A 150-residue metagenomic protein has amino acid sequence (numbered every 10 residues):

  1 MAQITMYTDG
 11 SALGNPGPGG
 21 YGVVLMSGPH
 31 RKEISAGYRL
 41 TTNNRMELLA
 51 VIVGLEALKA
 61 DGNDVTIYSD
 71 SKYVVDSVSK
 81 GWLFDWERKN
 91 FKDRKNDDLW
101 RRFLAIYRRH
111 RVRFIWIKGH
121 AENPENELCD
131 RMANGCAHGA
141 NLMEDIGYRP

Functional and structural regions predicted by a protein language model:
M1-R45, L49, V53-N63, R131 (+2 more regions): RNase H-like nuclease fold core
T8-P18, I52-L128, M132, A137: RNase H catalytic domain
